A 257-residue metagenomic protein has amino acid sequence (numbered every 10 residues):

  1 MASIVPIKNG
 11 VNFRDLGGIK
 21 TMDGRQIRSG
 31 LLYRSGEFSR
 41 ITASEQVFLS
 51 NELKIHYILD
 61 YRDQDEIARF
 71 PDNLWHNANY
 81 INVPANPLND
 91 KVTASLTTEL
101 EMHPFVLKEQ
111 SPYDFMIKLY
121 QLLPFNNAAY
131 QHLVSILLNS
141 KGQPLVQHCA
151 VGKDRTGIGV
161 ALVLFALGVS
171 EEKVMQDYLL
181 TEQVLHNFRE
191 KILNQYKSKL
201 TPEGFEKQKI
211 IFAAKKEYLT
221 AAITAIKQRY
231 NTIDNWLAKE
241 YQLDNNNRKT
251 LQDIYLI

Functional and structural regions predicted by a protein language model:
M1-V146, G159-I257: Cys-dependent protein tyrosine phosphatase-like superfamily
A150-V151, R155-T156: Ser/Thr-glycine-rich phosphate-binding loops at phosphate-binding pockets of nucleotides, nucleotide cofactors
